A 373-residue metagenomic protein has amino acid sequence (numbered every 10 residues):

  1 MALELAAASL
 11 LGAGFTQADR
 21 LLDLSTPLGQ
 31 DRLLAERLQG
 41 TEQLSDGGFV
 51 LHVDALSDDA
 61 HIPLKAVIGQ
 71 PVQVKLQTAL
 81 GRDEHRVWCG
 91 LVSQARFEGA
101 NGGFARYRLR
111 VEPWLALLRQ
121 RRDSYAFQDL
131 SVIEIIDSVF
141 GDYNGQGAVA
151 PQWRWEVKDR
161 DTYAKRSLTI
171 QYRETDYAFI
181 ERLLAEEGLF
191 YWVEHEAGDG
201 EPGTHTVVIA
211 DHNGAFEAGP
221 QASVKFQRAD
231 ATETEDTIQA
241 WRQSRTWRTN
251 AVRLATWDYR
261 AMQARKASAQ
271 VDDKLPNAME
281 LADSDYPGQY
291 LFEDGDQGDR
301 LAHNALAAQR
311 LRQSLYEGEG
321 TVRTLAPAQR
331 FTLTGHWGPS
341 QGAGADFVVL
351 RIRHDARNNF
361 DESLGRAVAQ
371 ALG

Functional and structural regions predicted by a protein language model:
M1-G373: Amphipathic alpha-helical and helix-coil boundary elements used as assembly and membrane-proximal scaffolds
